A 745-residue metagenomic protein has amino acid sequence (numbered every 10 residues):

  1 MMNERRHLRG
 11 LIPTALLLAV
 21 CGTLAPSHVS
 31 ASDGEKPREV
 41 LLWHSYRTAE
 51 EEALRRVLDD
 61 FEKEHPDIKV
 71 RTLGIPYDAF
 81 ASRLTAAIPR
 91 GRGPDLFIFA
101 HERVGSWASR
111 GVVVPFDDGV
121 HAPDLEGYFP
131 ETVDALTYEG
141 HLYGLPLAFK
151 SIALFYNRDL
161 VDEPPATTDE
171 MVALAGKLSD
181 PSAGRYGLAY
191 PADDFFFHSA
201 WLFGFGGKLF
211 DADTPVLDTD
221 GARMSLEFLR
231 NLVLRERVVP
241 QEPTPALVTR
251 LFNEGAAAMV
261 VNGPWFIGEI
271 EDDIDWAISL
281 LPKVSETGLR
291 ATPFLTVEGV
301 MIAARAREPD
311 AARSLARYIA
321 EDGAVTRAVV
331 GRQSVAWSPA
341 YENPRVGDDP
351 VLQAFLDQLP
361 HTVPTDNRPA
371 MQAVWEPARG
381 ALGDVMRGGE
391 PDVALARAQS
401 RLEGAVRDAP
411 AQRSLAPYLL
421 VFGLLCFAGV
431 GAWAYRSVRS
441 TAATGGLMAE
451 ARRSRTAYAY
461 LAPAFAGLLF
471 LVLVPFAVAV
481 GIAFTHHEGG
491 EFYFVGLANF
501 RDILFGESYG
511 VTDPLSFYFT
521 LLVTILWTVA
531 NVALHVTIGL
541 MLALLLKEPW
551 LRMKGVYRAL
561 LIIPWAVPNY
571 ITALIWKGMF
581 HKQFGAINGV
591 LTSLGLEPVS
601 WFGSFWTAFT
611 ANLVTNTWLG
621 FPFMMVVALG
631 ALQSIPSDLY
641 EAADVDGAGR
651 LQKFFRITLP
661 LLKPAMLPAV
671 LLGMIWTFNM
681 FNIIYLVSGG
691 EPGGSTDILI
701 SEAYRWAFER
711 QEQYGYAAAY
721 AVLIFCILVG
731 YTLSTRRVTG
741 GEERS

Functional and structural regions predicted by a protein language model:
D95, P123-R158, Y186-G187, T287-T292 (+1 more regions): A structural signal for short loop-to-beta-strand junctions that line the ligand-binding cleft of periplasmic/secreted
H101-A153, E163-L174, A277-L280: Hinge/lid segment of periplasmic solute-binding proteins
D117-Y128, G207-L226, K283-P293: Short, solvent-exposed loop/beta-turn-alpha elements that line the ligand-binding surface or hinge of extracytoplasmic
E139-L147, I152, E170-P215, G221 (+1 more regions): Extracytoplasmic/periplasmic solute-binding protein
L174-G176, D213-E242, D272, L281: Glycine-centered hinge/linker elements that transmit conformational signals in sensory and ligand-binding systems
F266-D275, V284-P377: C-terminal lobe and pocket-closing loops of periplasmic/extracytoplasmic Venus-flytrap solute-binding proteins
P360-G431: Conserved C-terminal helix/tail region of periplasmic/extracytoplasmic solute-binding proteins
T456-S745: A structural signal for multi-pass alpha-helical bundles of membrane permease subunits that mediate small-molecule
